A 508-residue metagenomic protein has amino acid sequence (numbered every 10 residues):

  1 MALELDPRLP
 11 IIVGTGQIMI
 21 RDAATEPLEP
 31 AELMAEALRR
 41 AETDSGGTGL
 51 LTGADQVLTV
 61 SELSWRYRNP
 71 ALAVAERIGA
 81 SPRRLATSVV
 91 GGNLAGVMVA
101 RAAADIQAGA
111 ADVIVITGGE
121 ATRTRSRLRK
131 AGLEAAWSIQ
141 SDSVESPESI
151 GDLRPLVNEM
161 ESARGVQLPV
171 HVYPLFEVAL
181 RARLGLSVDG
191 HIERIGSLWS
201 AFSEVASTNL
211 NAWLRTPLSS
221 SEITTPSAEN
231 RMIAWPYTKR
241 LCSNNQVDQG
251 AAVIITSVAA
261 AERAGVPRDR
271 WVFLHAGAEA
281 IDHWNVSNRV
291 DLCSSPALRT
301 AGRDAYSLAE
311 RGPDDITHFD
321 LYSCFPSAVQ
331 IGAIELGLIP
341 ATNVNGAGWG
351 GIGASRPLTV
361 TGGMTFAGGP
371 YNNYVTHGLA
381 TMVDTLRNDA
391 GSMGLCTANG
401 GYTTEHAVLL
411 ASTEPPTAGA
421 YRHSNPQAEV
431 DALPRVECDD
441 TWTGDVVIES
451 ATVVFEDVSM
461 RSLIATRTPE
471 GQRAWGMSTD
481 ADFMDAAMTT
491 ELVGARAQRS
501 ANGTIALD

Functional and structural regions predicted by a protein language model:
M1-T87, A104-A111, V115-V253, V258-A260 (+4 more regions): Conserved "HGTGT" condensation-loop signature of ketosynthase/thiolase-family condensing enzymes that catalyze
G96-A104: Conserved phosphate-binding catalytic cores of ATP/NTP-utilizing and phosphoryl-transfer enzymes
M98, V172-F176, V375-G378: Internal, well-ordered alpha-helical segments in soluble enzyme and binding-protein domains
Y371: Phosphate/diphosphate-binding loops
A380-R387: Oxidoreductase and adenylate-handling cofactor-binding alpha/beta cores
G391-C396: Short, hydrophobic/aromatic-rich segments at coil-to-beta transitions
T404: Gly/Pro-rich active-site capping loops and adjacent beta-alpha segments that organize cofactor/substrate pockets
